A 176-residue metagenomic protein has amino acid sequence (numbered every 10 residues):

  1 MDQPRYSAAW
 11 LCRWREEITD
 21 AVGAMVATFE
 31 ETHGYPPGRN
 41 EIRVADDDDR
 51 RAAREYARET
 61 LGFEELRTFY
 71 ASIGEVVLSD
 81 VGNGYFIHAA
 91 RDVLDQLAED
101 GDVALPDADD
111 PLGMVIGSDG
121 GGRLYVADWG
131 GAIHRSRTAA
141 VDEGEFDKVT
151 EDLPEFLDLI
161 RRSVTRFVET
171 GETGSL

Functional and structural regions predicted by a protein language model:
M1-L124, E172-S175: A surface-exposed partner-binding patch
A89, I133-R135: Intrinsically disordered, low-complexity sequence elements enriched in Ser/Thr/Gly/Pro
L94-Q96, G122-V126, A139-V149: Short, surface-exposed beta-strand/loop "edge" segments at domain boundaries and coil↔beta transitions
D128-G131: Short acidic-glycine loop/turn motifs at beta-strand connectors
S136-R137, V141-F167: Compact, glycine/acidic-enriched structural inserts
